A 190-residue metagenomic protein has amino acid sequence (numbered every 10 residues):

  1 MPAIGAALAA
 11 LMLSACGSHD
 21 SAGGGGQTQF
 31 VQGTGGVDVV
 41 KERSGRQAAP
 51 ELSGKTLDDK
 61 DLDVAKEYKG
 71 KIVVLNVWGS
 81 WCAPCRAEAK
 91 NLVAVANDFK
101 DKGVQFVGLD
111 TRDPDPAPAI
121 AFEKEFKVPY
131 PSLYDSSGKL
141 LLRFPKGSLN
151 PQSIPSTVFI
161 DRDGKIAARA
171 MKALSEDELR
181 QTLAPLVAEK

Functional and structural regions predicted by a protein language model:
M1-S53, E189-K190: N-terminal targeting signals for export/organelle localization
C16, C82-C85: Short cysteine clusters
E51-V73: A short beta-strand-turn-helix
V74-L75, F106: Hydrophobic beta-strand anchors of alpha/beta hydrolase catalytic cores
N76-C82: Aromatic-flanked redox-active Cys/Sec active sites in thiol-based oxidoreductases, especially the WC-centered
R86-F126, K139-R143: Structural microenvironment flanking redox-active thiols in thiol-disulfide oxidoreductases
A121-V128, D135-A188: Thiol/disulfide oxidoreductase modules built on the thioredoxin-like
